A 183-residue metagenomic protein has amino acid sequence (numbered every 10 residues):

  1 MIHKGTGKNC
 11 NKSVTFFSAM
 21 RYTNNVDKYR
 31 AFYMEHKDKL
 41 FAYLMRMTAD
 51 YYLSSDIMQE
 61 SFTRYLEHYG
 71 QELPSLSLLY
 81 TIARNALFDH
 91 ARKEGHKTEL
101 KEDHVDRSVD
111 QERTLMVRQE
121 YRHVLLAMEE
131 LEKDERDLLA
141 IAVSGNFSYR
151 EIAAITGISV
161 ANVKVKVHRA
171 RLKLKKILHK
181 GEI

Functional and structural regions predicted by a protein language model:
M1-T23, A31, L126-K133, K176-I183: Intrinsic, short, N-terminal disordered tails of RNA polymerase sigma-factor systems
T15-A42, Y52-S55: A short, charge-rich alpha-helical start-of-domain segment used by transcription regulators
A42, D56-T63, L73-N85: Structural recognition of an alpha-helix C-terminal capping motif at a helix-to-coil junction
P74, R84-K101, V117: Arg/Lys-rich amphipathic alpha helix in sigma70-family domain 2
P74, T156-K180: DNA-recognition helix of helix-turn-helix
E102-E129: Acidic, proline/glycine-rich intrinsically disordered inter-domain spacer in sigma factors
E129, K133, G145-N162, K176: Helix-turn-helix DNA-binding module
L138-A142: A short pre-motif secondary-structure segment
